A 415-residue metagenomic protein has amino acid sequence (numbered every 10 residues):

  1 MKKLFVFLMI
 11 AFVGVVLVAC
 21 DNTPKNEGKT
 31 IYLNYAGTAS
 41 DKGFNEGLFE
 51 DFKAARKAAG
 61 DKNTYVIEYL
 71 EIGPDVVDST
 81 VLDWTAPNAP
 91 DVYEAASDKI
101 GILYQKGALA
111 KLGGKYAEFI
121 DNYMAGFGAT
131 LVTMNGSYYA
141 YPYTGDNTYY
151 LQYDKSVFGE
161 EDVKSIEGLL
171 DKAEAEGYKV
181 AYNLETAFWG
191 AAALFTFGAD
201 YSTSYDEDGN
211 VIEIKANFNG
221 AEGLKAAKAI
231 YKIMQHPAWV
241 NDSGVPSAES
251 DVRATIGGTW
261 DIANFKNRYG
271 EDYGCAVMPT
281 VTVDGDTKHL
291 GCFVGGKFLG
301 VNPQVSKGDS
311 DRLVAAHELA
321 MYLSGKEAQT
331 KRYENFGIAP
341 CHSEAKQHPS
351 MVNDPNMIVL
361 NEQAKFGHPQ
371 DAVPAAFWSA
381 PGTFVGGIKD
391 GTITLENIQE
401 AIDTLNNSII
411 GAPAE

Functional and structural regions predicted by a protein language model:
G14-G101, T404-E415: Conserved N-terminal structural module of periplasmic/extracytoplasmic solute-binding proteins
L70-T80, A238-E249, W260: Short helix-initiation/N-cap motifs at beta->coil->alpha
V81-D83, P90-D91, E118-Y153, K179 (+2 more regions): A structural signal for short loop-to-beta-strand junctions that line the ligand-binding cleft of periplasmic/secreted
A95-Y149, E161-E167, G274-V277: Hinge/lid segment of periplasmic solute-binding proteins
S137-Y143, Y149, E167-E222, V252-A254: Extracytoplasmic/periplasmic solute-binding protein
D208-D242: Glycine-centered hinge/linker elements that transmit conformational signals in sensory and ligand-binding systems
N267-N335: Extracytoplasmic/periplasmic substrate-recognition and gating elements
Y333-G387: Long, aromatic- and glycine/proline-rich binding clefts that accommodate carbohydrate-like moieties
